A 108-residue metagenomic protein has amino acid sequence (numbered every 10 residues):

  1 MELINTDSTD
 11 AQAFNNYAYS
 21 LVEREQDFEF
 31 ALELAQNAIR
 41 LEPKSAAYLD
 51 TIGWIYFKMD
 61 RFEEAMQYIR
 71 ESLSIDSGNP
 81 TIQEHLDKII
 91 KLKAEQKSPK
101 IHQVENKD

Functional and structural regions predicted by a protein language model:
M1-E2, E25-N37, M59-E71, A94-Q103: Structural signature of tandem alpha-helical TPR/SEL1-like repeats, specifically the intra-repeat loop/turn
A11-L21: Amphipathic alpha-helical repeat scaffolds of TPR domains
N16, P99-D108: Intrinsically disordered, low-complexity, charge-biased linker/tail regions
Y19-S20, W54, K88: Residue-level recognition of tetratricopeptide repeat
